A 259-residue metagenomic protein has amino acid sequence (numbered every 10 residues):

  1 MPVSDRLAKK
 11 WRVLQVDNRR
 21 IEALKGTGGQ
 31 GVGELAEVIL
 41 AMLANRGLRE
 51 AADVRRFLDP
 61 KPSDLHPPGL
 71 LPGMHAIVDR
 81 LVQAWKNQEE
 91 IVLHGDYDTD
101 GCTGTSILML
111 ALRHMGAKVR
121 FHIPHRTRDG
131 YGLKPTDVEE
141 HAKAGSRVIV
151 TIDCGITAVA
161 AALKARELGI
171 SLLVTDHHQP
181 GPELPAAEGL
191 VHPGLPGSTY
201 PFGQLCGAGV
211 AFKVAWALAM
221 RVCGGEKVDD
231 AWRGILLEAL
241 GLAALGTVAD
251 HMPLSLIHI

Functional and structural regions predicted by a protein language model:
M1-I257: Replace "Mg2+/Mn2+-dependent" with "divalent metal-dependent
